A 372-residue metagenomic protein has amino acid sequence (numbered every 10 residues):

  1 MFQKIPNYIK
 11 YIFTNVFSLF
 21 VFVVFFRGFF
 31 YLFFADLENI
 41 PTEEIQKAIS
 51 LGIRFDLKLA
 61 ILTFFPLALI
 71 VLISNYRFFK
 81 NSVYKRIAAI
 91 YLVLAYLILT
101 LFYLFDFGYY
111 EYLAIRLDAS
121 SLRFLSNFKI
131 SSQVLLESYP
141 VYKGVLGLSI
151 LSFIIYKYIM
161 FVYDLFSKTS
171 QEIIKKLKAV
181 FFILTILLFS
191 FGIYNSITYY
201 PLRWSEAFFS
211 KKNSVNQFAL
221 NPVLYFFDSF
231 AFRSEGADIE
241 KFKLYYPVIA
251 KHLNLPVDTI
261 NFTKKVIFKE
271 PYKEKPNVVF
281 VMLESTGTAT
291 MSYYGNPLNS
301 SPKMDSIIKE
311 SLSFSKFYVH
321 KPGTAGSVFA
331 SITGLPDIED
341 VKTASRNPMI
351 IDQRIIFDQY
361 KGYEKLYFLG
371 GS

Functional and structural regions predicted by a protein language model:
F2-G236: Transmembrane and membrane-interface helices of multi-pass, inner-membrane envelope-modifying transferases
T198-S372: Soluble catalytic regions of membrane-associated enzymes that act on cell-envelope and secretory-pathway components
